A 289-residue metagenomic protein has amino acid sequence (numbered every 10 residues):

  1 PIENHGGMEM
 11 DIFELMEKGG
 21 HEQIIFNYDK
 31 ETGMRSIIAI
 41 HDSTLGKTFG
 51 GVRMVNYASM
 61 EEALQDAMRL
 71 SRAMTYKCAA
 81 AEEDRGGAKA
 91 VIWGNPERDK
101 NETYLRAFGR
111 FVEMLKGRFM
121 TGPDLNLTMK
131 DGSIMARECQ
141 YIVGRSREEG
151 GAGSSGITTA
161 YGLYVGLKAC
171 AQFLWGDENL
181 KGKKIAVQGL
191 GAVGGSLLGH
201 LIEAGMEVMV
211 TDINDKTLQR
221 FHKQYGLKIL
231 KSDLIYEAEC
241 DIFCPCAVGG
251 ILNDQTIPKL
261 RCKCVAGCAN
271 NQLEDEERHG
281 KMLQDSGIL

Functional and structural regions predicted by a protein language model:
P1-E9: Short, Lys/Arg-enriched N-terminal segments with co-localized hydrophobic residues within the first ~10-30 amino acids
E9-E149: N-terminal ligand-binding/catalytic initiation module
E113-G117, K181, I202-E207, A238-C240 (+2 more regions): Short, surface-exposed connector motifs at secondary-structure boundaries
F119-P123, V143-R145, V210-D212, K231 (+3 more regions): General beta-strand structural signal in soluble alpha/beta enzymes
G150, S154-C240: Glycine-rich phosphate/diphosphate-binding loop of Rossmann-like nucleotide-binding domains
L227-R261: Catalytic core of soluble alpha/beta enzymes
V248, L252, T256-L289: Rossmann-fold NAD(P)-binding glycine/threonine-rich loop
